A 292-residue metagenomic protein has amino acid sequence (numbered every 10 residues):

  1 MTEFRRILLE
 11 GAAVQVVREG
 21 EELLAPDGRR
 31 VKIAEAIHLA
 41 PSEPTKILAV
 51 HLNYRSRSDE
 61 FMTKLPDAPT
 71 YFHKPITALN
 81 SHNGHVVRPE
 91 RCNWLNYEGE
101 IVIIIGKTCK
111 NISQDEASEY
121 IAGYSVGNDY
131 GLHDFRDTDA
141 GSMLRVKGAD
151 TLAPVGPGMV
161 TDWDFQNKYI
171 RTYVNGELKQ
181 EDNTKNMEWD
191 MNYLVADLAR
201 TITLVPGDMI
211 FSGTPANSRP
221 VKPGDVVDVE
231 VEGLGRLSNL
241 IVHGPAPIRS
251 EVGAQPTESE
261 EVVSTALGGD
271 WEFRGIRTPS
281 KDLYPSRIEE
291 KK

Functional and structural regions predicted by a protein language model:
M1-P69, W163, E230, I248-K292: N-terminal non-catalytic cap/leader segment that marks the start of a structured domain
L23, G106-K110, A246: Short, conserved beta-turn/loop elements at beta-strand boundaries and strand-helix junctions
R29-I33, N83-V86, Y193, S212: Short gly/ser/thr-rich secondary-structure transition/capping motifs
A36, P89-R91, L198, P215: Short, solvent-exposed loop/turn positions at domain surfaces that link secondary-structure elements or cap domain
P44-N192, T201, P256-T257: Glycine-enriched loop-and-adjacent helix/strand subsegments that border the catalytic/binding cleft of enzyme cores
R57, H133-K292: Catalytic-pocket segment enriched in acidic/His residues
